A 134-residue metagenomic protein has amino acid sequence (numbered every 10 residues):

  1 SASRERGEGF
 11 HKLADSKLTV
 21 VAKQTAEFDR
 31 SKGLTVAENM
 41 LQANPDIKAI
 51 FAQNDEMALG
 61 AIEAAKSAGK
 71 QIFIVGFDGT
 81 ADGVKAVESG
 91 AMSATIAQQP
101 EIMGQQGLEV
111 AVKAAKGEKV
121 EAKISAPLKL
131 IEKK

Functional and structural regions predicted by a protein language model:
S1-K134: A residue-level marker of the well-folded mature domains of exported/periplasmic proteins
